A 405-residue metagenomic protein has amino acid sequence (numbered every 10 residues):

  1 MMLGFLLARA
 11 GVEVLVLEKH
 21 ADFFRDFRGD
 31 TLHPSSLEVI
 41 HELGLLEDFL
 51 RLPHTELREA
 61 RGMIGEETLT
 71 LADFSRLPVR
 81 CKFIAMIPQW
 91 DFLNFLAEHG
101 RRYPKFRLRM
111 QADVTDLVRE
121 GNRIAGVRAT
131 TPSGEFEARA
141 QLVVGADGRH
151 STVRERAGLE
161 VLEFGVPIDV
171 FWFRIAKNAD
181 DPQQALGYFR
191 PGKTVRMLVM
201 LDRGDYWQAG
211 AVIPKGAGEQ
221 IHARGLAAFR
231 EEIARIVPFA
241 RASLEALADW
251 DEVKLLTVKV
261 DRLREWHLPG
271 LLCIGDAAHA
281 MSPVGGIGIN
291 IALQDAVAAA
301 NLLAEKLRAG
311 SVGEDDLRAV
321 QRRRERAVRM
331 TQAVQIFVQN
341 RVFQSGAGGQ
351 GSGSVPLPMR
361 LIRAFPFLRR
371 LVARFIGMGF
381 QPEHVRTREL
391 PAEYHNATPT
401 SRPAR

Functional and structural regions predicted by a protein language model:
F5-R28: Glycine-rich FAD pyrophosphate-binding loop
V16-L17, G145, Y188, I274: Generic enzyme active-site microenvironment
H33-R101, G121: Active-site-adjacent segment of FAD-dependent monooxygenases/related oxidoreductases
G100-T115: A conserved beta-strand/loop element that lines the FAD pocket in flavoprotein oxidoreductases
A112, R123-E137, L142-K254, V258 (+2 more regions): Conserved FAD-binding catalytic core of PHBH/FMO-like flavoproteins
L256-C273, R329-M330, A347: FAD-binding beta-loop-beta segment adjacent to the flavin cofactor pocket
V258-L263, A278-N290, R326: Glycine-rich phosphate/pyrophosphate-binding beta-alpha loops
N301-R405: C-terminal helical "tail/cap" subdomain of flavin- and related membrane-associated enzymes
